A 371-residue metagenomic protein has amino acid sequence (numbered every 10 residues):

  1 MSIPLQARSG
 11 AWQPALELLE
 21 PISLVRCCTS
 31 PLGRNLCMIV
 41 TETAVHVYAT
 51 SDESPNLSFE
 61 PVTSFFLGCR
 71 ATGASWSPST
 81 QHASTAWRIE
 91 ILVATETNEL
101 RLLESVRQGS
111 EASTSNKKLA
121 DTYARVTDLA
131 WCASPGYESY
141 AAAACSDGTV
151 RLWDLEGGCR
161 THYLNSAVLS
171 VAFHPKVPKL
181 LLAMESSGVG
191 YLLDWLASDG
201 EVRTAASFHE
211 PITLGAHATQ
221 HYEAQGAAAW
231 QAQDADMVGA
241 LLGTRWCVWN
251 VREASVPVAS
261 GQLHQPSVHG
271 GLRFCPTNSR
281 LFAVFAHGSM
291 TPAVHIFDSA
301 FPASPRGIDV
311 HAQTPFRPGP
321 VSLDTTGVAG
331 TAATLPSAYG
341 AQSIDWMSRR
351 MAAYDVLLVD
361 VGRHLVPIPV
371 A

Functional and structural regions predicted by a protein language model:
S2-L19, S54-S75, R107-Y137, R151 (+5 more regions): Inter-blade linker and blade-boundary elements of WD-repeat/beta-propeller domains
Q13-H46, R70-G73: Beta-strand-rich domains and repeat architectures in extracellular enzymes and scaffolds, especially beta-propellers
R26-R34, S75-R88, A130-E138, V171-K179 (+4 more regions): Loop/turn segments within WD40 beta-propeller blades
L36-T41, S84, I91-T95, A141-C145 (+4 more regions): Conserved beta-strand element within WD40/beta-propeller blades
V45-T50, L100-S105, V150-D154, G190-W195 (+3 more regions): WD40-repeat beta-propellers
E96, Y137, S187-V189, G288-T291 (+2 more regions): Short glycine/acidic-enriched loop and turn motifs that connect beta-strands
P266-I308: Loop/turn-rich, solvent-exposed surfaces of beta-rich toroidal or solenoidal domains
Q342-A371: Blade-level signature of beta-propeller repeat domains, shared across WD40, Kelch, NHL, RCC1 and BNR/Asp-box propellers
